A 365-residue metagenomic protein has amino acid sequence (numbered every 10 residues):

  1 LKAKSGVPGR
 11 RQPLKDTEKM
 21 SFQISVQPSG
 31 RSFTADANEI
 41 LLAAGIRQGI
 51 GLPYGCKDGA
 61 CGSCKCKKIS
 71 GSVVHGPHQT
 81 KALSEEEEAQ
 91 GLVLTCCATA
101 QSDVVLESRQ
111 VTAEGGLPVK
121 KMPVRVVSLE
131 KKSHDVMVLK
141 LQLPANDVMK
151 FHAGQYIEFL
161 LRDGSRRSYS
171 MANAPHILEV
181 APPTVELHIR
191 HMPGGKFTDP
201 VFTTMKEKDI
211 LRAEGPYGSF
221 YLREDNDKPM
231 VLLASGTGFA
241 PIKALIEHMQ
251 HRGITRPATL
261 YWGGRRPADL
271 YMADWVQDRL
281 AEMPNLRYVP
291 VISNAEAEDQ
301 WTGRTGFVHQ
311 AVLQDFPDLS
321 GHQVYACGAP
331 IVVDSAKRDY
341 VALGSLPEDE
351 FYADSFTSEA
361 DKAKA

Functional and structural regions predicted by a protein language model:
R10-A98, V104, P257-A365: Reductase modules of NAD(P)H-dependent flavoproteins
I69-S72, R109-V111, R162, P216: Short, surface-exposed secondary-structure boundary micro-motifs
V93-G116, D209-A213: Short, structured interface segments
P118-D209, G264-R266, V291-N294: Ferredoxin-reductase
G154, G238, A329: Short, conserved phosphate/pyrophosphate- and ester-handling motifs at nucleotide-, phospho-/glycolipid
P216-N226: A short, basic/flexible loop-to-alpha-helix module at the beginning of a structural domain
K243-Q250: Histidine-anchored nucleotide/phosphate-binding helix
